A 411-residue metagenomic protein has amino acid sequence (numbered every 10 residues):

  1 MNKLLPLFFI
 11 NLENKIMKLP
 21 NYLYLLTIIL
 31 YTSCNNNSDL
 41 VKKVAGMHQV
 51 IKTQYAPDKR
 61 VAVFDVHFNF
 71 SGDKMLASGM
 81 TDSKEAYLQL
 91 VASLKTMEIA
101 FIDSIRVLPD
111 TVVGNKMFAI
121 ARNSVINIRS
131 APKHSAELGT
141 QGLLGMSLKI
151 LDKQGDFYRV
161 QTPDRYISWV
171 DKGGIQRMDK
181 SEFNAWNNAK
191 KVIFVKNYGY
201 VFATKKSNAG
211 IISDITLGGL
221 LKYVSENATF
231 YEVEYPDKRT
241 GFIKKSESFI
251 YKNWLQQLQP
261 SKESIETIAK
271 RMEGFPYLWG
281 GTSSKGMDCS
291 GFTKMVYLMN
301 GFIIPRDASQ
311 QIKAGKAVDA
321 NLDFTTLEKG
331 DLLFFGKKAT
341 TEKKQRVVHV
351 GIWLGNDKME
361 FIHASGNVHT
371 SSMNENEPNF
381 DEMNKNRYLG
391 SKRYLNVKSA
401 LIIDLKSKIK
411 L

Functional and structural regions predicted by a protein language model:
M1-K42: Bacterial Sec-dependent N-terminal signal peptides
Y22-L25, C34-L76, M80-Q141, M146 (+1 more regions): N-terminal targeting leaders
K74-L76, M80, G139-D171, S213-K245: SH3/SH3-like beta-barrel superfamily modules
K84, L88-V112, T162-I193, K206 (+3 more regions): Boundary regions of SH3-family modules and the immediately adjacent low-complexity/disordered segments in eukaryotic
A121-S147, F194-Y223, Y277: Beta-loop motif signature
Q176-K180, N184, S207-A209, F249 (+2 more regions): Aromatic- and glycine-rich peptidoglycan recognition patches
A269, G281-N300: Active-site nucleophilic cysteine motif
I304-T370: ...with weaker cross-activation on analogous glycine-rich loops/strands in unrelated enzymes
